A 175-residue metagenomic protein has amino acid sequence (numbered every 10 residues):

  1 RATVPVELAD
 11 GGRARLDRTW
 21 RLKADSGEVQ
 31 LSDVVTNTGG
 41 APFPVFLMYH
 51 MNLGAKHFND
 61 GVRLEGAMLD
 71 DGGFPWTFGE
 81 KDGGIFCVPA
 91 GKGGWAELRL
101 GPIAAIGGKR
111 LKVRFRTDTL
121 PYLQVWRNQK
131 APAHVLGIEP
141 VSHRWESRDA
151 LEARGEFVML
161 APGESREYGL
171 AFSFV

Functional and structural regions predicted by a protein language model:
R1-K23: Extended, loop-rich substrate-binding clefts of extracytoplasmic carbohydrate-active enzymes
R15-D17, E28-Q30, W95-E97, G108-R110 (+1 more regions): Intrinsic-disorder/low-complexity, polar/charged segments enriched in Ser/Thr/Lys/Arg/Asp/Glu/Gln
R18-R21, I85-C87, G155-L160: Beta-strand-rich interaction surfaces with strong enrichment in secreted/lumenal proteins
W20, V35-T36, F172: Hydrophobic beta-strand positions in extracellular immunoglobulin-like domains
V29-N37: Short, well-ordered beta-strand segments enriched in hydrophobic/aromatic residues
T36-P42, I103, V175: Short solvent-exposed strand-capping/beta-turn motif centered on an Asx-Ser/Thr pair
P42-P44, M51-D118: Active-site/ligand-binding surface loops and adjacent short beta/alpha elements that line catalytic pockets across
K109-V175: Active-site pocket scaffolds in enzymes
